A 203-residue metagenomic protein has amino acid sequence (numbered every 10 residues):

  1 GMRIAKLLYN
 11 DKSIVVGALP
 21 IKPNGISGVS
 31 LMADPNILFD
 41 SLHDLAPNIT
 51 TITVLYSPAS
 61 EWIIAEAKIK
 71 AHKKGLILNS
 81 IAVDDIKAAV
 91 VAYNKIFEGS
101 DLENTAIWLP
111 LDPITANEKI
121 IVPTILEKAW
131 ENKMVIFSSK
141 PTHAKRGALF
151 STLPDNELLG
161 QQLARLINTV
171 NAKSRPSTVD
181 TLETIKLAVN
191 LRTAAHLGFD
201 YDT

Functional and structural regions predicted by a protein language model:
G1-T203: Short hydrophobic alpha-helices and adjacent helix-cap/hinge residues
